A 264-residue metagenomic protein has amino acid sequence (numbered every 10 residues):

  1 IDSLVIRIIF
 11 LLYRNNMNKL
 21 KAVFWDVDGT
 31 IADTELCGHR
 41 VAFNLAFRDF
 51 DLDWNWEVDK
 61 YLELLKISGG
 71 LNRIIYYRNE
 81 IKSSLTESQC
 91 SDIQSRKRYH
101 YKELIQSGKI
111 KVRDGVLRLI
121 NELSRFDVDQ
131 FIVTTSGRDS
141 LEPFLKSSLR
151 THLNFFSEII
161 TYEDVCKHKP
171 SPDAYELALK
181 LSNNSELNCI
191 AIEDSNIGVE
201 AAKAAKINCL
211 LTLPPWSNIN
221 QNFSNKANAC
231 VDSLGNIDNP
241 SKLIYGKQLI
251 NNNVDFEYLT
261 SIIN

Functional and structural regions predicted by a protein language model:
I1-N16: Short, Lys/Arg-enriched N-terminal segments with co-localized hydrophobic residues within the first ~10-30 amino acids
N18-D59: Active-site neighborhood of HAD-like aspartate-dependent phosphohydrolases
N18-K19, N121, G137-N264: Asp-based, Mg2+/Mn2+-dependent phosphohydrolase catalytic module
T30, T134-S136: Conserved phosphate-coupling serine/threonine residues in phosphotransfer and NTP-handling enzymes
A46, G69-L85: Helix-loop "lid/cap" segments that line or gate small-molecule binding pockets
F50-L62, K82-I93, H152-F156: Short, surface-exposed acidic
I93-K102, E158: Short, basic/glycine-rich phosphate-binding loops at helix/coil junctions that contact nucleotide phosphates
E103-I132: Short, acidic loop-to-helix structural element flanking the phosphoryl-transfer center in phosphate-processing enzymes
